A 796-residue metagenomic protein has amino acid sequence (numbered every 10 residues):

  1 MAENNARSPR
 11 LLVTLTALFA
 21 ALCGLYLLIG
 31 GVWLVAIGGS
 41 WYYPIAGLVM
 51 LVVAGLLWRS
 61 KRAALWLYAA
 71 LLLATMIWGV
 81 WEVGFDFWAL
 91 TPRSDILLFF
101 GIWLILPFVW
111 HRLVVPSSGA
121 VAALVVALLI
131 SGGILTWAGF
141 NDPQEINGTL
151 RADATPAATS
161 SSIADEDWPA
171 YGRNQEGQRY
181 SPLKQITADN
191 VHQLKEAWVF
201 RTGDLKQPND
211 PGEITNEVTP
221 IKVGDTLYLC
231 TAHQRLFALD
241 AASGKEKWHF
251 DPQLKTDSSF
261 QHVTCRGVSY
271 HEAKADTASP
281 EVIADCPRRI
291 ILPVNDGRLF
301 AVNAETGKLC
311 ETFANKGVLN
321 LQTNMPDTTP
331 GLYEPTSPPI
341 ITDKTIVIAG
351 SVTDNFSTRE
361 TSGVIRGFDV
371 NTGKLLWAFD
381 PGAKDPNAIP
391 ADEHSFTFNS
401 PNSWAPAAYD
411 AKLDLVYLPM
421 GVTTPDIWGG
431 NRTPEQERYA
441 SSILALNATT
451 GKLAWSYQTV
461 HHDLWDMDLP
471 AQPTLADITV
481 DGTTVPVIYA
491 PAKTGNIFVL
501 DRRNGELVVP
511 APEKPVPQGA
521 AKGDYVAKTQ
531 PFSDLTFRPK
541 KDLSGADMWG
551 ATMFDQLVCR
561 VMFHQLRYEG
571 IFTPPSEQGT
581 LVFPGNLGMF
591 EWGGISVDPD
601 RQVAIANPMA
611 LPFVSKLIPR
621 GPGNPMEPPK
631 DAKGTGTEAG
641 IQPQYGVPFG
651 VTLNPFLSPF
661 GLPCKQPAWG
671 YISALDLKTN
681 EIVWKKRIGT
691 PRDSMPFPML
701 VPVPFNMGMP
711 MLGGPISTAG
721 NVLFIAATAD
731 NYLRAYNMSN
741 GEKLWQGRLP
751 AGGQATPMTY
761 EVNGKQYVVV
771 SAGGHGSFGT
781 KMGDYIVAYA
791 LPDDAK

Functional and structural regions predicted by a protein language model:
M1-T149: Topology signature of small-to-medium multi-pass alpha-helical membrane proteins
F99-V114, G119-P143, L239-E246, T264-H271 (+5 more regions): Hydrophobic or amphipathic alpha-helical targeting/insertion segments
G133-L183, Q530-R538, L543-F554, T635-E638: N-terminal pre-domain segments of enzymes
P156-L205, P220, S673-L675: Mature N-terminal segment immediately following signal peptide/propeptide cleavage in secreted/periplasmic
W168-G172, E213-H233, F260-R298, G331-T358 (+10 more regions): Repeat-blade elements of multi-bladed beta-propeller folds
Q175-S181, D204-D210, F237, D426-I427 (+1 more regions): Short, solvent-exposed loop/turn elements at domain surfaces
H192-L205, L236-S258, H271-D276, I283 (+12 more regions): Extracytoplasmic/lumenal domain signature
R502, P574-P575, T580-P612, L617-P619: Segments forming glycine/polar-rich beta-alpha architectures that bind adenosine-containing cofactors
